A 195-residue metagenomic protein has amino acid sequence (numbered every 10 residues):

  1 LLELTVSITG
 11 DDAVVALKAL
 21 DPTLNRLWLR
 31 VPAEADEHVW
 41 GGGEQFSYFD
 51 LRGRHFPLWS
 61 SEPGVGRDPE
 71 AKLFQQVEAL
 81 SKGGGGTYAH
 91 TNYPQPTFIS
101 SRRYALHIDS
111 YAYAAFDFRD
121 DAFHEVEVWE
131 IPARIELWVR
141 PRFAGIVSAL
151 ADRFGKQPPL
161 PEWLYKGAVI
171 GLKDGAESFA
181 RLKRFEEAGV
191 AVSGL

Functional and structural regions predicted by a protein language model:
L1-W163, V169-E177, L182-E187: Catalytic and substrate-binding clefts that recognize carbohydrates or anionic sugar/phosphate headgroups
A191, L195: Active-site pocket-lining segments that scaffold enzyme catalytic pockets across diverse folds
